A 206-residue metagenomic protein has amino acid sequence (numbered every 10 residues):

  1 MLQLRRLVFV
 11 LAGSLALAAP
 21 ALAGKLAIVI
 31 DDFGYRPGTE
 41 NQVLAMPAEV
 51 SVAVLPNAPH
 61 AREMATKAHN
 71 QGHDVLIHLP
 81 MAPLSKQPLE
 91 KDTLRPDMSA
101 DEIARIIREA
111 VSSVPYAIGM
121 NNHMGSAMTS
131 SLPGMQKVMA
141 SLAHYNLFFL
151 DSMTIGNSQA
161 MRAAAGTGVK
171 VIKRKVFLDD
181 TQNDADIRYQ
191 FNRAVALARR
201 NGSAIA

Functional and structural regions predicted by a protein language model:
M1-L4, S14: Short, Lys/Arg-rich N-terminal segment immediately upstream of the first membrane anchor
Q3-F9, L22-A206: Catalytic-site microenvironment of enzymes that process N-acetyl-hexosamine-containing cell-wall polysaccharides
V8-A18: Bacterial N-terminal signal peptides
